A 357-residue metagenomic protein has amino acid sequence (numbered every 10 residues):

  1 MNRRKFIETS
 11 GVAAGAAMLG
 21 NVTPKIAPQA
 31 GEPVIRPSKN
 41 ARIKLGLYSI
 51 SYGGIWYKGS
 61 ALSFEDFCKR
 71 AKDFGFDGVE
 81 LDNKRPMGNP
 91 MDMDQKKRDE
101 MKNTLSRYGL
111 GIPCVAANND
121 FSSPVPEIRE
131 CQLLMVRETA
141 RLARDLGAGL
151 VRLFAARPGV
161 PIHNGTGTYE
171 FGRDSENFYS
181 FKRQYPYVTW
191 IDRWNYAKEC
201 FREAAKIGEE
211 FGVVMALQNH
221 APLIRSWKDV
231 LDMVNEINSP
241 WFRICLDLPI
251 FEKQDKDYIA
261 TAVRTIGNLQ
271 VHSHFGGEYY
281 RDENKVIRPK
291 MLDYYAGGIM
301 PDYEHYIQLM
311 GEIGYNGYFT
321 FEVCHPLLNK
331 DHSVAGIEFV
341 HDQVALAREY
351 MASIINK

Functional and structural regions predicted by a protein language model:
N2-L150, V160-T168, R173, S180-R183 (+8 more regions): N-terminal pre-domain/capping segments
I50-Y52, D82-K84, A117-D120, A156-P158 (+4 more regions): Active-site beta-loop-alpha junctions enriched in small/polar residues
K58, V125, N284-P289, K330-V334: Short acidic, glycine/proline-rich loop/turn micro-motifs
G78-V79, V115, R183-Y187, I191-M300 (+1 more regions): Acidic/histidine-rich catalytic cores of soluble enzymes
L110, A148, V213, I313-G317: A short helix->loop->beta-strand "cap" motif at the edges of active sites that frequently abuts
V160-N164, S175, Y279-K285, L328-K330: Short acidic/His/Gly/Ser-rich catalytic and metal-binding motifs that mark active-site loops of diverse hydrolases
D302, Y318-F319: H/E-rich (His + Asp/Glu) clusters that bind or coordinate divalent metals
T320-F339: A short, acidic, flexible beta-alpha connecting loop/helix-capping segment that sits on the rim of active
